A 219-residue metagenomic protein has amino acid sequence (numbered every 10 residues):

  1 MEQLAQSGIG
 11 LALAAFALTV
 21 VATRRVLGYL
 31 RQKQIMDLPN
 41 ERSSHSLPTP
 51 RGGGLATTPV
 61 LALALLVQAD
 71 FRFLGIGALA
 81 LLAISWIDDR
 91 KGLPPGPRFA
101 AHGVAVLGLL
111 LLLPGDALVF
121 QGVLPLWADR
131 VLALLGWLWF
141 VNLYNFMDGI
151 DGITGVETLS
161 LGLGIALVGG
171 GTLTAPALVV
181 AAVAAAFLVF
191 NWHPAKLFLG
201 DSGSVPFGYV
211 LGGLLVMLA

Functional and structural regions predicted by a protein language model:
M1-A219: "…together with the soluble PPM/PP2C metallo-phosphatase catalytic core" -> "…together with the soluble PPM/PP2C
